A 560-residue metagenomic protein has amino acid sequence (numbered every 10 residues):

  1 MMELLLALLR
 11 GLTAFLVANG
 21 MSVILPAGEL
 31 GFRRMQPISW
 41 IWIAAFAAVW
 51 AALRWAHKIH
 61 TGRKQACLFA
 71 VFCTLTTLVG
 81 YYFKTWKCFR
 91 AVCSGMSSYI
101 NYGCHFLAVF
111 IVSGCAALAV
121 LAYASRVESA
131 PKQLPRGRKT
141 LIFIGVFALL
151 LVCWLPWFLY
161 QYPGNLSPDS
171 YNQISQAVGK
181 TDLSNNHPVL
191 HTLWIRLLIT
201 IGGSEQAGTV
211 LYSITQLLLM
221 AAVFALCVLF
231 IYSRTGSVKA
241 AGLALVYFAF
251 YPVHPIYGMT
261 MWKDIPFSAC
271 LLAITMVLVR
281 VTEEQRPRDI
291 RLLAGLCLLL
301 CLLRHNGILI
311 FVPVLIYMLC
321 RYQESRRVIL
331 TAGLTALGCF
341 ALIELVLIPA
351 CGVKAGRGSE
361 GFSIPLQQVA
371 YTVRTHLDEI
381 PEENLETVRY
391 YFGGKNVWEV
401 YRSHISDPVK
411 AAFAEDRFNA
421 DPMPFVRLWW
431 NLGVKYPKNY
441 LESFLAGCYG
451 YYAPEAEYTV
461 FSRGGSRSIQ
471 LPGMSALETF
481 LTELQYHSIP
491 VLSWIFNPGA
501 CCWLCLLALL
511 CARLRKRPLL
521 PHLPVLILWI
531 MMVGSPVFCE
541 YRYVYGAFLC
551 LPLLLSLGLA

Functional and structural regions predicted by a protein language model:
G28-A44, A207-L211, S443-V525: Membrane-interface anchor segments at the N-terminal boundary of transmembrane helices in multi-pass membrane enzymes
Y102-G103, V189, L193, I201-A222: Loop-to-helix entry region of an early transmembrane alpha helix in multi-pass inner-membrane enzymes
F143-I144, C227-F250, S268-A269, L519-P521: Transmembrane-helix signature of polytopic, membrane-embedded enzymes that assemble or transfer cell-envelope glycans
Y160-Q173, D182-L198, G203-A207, D421 (+1 more regions): Extracytoplasmic catalytic/substrate-binding loops of multi-pass membrane glycan-assembly enzymes
I214-T235, A273: Transmembrane-helix motifs of polytopic, lipid-linked glycan transferases
I256-P266, L303: Short acidic/glycine- and proline-prone juxtamembrane loop motifs at membrane-interface regions of multi-pass membrane
I290-R304, L315, T335-F340: Membrane-interface alpha helices of multi-pass inner-membrane proteins
G352-P472: Membrane-proximal stem/loop segments at transmembrane-domain junctions that anchor or position
